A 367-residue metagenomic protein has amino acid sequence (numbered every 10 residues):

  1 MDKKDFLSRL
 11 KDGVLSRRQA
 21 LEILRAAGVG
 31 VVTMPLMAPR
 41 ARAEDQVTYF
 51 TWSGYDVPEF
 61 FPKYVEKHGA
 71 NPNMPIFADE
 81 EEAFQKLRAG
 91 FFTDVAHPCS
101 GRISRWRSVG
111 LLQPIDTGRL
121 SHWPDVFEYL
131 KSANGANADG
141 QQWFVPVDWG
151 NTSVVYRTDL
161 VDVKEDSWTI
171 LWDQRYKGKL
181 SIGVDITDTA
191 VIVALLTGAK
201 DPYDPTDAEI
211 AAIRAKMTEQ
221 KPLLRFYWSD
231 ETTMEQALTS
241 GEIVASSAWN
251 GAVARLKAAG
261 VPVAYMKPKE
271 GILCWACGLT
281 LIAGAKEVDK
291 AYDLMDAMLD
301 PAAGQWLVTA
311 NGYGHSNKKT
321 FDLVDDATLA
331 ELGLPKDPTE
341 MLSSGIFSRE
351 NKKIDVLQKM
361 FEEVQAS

Functional and structural regions predicted by a protein language model:
M1-Q19: N-terminal secretory signal peptides
E44-R105: Early extracytoplasmic/lumenal segment of secretory-pathway proteins
H97-I103, R107-R225, S229-T239: Extracytoplasmic ligand-binding site segments that recognize negatively charged/polar headgroups
R102-R107, T239, S247-P262: A ligand-binding cleft/hinge motif common to bilobed small-molecule-binding domains
V155-L160, A194-G198, W275-V288, W306 (+1 more regions): A bilobed periplasmic-binding-protein/Venus flytrap-type ligand-binding module shared by bacterial periplasmic
I210-Q220, K257-A283: Periplasmic-binding protein-like
Q236, P338-S367: Conserved C-terminal helix/tail region of periplasmic/extracytoplasmic solute-binding proteins
I282-L342: Mature extracytoplasmic/periplasmic domains
